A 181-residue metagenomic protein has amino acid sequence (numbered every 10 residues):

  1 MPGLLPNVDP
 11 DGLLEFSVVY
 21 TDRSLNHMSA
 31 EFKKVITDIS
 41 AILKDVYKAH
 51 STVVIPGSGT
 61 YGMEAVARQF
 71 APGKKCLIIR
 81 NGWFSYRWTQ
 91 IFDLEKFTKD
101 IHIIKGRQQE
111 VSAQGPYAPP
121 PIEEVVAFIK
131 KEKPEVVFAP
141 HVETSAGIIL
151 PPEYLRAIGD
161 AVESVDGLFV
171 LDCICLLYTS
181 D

Functional and structural regions predicted by a protein language model:
M1-R23: N-terminal amphipathic/basic leader segments beginning at the initiator methionine
F16-G62, Q69, I91-D93: Conserved N-terminal alpha-helix of the aminotransferase class I/II PLP-enzyme fold
V53-P56, I103, F138-A139, F169-C173: General beta-strand structural signal in soluble alpha/beta enzymes
A71-Y86, Q90: Conserved PLP-anchoring active-site segment centered on the Schiff-base-forming lysine
K75, D166-L168: Proline-centered loop/turn at the N-terminus of a beta-strand
F97-A139: PLP-dependent aminotransferase-class I/II
V142-V165: Active-site core of PLP-dependent enzymes with the aminotransferase class I/II
Y178-D181: Conserved small/polar residues in nucleotide/adenosyl-binding loops
